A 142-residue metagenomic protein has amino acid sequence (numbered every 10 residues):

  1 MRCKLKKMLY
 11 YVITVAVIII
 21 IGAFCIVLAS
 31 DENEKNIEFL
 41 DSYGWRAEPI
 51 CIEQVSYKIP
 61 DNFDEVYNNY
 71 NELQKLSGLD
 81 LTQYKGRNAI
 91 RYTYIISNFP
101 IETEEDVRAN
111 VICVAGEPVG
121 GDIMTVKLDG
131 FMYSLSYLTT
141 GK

Functional and structural regions predicted by a protein language model:
M1, L5, D31, E72-K75: Absolute protein N-terminus
M1-I20, F24-C25: N-terminal Sec-pathway targeting helices
K7, E32, Y57-P60: Soluble, non-membrane globular domain cores that form compact, hydrophobic packing and curved binding surfaces
I21-K35: Membrane-interface motif at the C-terminal end of an N-terminal transmembrane signal
W45-E105: Mature extracytoplasmic domains of secretory-pathway proteins
Y84-K142: Extracytoplasmic electrostatic interaction patches
